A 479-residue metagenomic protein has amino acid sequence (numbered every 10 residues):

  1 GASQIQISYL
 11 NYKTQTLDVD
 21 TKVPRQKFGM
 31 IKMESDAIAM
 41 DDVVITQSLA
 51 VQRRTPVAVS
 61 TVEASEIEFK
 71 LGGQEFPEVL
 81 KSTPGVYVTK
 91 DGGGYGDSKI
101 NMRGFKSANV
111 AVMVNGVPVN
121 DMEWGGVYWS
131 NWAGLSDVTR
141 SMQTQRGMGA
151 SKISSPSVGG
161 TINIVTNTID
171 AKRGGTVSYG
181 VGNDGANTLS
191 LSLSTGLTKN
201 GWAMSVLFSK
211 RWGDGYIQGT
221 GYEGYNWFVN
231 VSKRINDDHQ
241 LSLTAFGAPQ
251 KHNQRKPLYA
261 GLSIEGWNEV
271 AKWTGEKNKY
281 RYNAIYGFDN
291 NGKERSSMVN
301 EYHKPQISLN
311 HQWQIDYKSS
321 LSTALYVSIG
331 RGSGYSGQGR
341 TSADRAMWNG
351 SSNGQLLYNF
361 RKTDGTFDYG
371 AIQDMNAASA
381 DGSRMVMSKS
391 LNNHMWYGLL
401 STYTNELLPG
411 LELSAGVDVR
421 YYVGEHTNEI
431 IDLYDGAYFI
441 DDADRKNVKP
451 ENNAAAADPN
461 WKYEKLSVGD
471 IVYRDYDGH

Functional and structural regions predicted by a protein language model:
Q4-K13, K22-F69, S107: Short, acidic, small-residue-rich periplasmic hinge/interaction motif at the N-terminus of Gram-negative outer-membrane
A50, S107, V119, N167 (+7 more regions): Structural signature of outer-membrane beta-barrel domains
P77-P118, R140: Extracytoplasmic beta-strand/coil segments of soluble accessory domains associated with Gram-negative outer-membrane
K99, P118-R146, V165-T166: Short acidic/polar hinge/loop motifs at secondary-structure boundaries that mediate gating or recognition
G174, V181-W212, I217-K256, Q306-D316: Transmembrane beta-barrel wall of Gram-negative outer-membrane proteins
T176-S192, T402, E406-L408, E412-H479: Outer-membrane beta-barrel transmembrane domain signature of Gram-negative proteins, especially the mid-to-C-terminal
S232, Q240-N310, Y335-K389, A454-S467: Acidic/polar loop-and-plug regions of large Gram-negative outer-membrane beta-barrel proteins
N291-S336, S383-D418, E425-H426, D470-H479: Outer-membrane beta-barrel transmembrane strands
